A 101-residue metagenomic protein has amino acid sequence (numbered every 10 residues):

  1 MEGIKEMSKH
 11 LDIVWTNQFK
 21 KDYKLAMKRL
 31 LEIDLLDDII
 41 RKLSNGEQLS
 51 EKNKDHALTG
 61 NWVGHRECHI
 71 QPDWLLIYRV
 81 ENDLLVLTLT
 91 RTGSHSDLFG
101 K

Functional and structural regions predicted by a protein language model:
M1-D12, K28-I33, C68-I70, L75 (+1 more regions): Enriched for short, Lys/Arg-rich terminal
M1-D12, T16-N17, D38, K52-K54: Basic nucleic-acid-binding interfaces
V14-S50: N-terminal first-folded block
K20, T59, F99: Nucleotide phosphate-binding site architecture
D22, G64, S96-L98: Flexible, glycine-rich phosphate/dinucleotide-binding loops and adjacent beta-alpha linkers at cofactor/substrate
R41-H69: A short, surface-exposed loop/turn module that caps and links secondary-structure elements
